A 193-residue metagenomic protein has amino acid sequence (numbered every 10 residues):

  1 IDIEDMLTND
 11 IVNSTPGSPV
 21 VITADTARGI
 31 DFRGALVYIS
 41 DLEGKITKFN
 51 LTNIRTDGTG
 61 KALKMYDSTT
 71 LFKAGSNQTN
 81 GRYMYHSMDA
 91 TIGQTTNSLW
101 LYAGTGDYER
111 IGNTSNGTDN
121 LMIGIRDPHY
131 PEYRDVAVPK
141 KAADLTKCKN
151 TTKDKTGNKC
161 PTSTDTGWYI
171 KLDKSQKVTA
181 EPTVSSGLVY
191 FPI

Functional and structural regions predicted by a protein language model:
I1-I193: Beta-propeller fold recognition
